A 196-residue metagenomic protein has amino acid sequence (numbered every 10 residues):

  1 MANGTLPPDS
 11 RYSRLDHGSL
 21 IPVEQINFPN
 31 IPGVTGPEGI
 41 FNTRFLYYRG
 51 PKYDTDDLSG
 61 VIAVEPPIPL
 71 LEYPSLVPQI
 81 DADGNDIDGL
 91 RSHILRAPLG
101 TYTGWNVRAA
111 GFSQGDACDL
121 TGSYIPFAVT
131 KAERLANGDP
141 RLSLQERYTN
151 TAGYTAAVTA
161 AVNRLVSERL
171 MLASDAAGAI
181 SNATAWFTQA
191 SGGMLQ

Functional and structural regions predicted by a protein language model:
M1-Q196: C-terminal His-loop and adjacent cap/lid subdomain of alpha/beta-hydrolase
